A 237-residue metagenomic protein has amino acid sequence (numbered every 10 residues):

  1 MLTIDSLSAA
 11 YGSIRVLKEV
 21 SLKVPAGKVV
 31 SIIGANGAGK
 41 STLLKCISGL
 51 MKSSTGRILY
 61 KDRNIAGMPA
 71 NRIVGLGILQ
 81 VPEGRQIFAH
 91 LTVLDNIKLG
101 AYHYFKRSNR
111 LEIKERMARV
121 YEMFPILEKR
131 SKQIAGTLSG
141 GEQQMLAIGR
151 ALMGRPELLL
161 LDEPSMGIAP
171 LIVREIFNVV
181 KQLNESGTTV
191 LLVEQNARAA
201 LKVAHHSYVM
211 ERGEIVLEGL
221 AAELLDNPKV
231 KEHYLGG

Functional and structural regions predicted by a protein language model:
G12, V30, M68, V93-E115 (+2 more regions): ABC-type ATPase nucleotide-binding domains, specifically the catalytic core motifs of the NBD
I33-A35: The feature captures the beta-strand-to-loop junction immediately N-terminal to the Walker
S48: Helix-to-loop junction immediately C-terminal to a conserved catalytic motif
G56-N64, L76, I113-M117: Conserved ABC transporter NBD signature motif
I134-L138, E142: Conserved ABC ATPase signature
A151-L152: ABC ATPase C-loop
R155: Conserved catalytic motifs of ABC-family nucleotide-binding domains
